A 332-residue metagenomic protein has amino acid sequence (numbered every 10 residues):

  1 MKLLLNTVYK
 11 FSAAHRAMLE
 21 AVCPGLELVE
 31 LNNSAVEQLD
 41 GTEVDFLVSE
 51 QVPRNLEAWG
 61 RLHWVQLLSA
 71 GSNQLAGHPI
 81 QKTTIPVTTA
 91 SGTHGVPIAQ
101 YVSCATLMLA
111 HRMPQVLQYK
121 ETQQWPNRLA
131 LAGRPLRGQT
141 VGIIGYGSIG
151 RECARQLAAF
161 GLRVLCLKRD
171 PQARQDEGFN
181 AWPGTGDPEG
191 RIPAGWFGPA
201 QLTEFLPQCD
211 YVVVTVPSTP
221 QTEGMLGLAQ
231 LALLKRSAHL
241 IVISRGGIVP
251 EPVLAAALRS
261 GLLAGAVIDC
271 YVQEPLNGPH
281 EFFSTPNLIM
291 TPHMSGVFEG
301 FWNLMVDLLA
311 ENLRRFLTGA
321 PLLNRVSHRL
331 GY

Functional and structural regions predicted by a protein language model:
M1-V44, L165, R169, Q175 (+1 more regions): N-terminal glycine-/charge-rich "phosphate-binding" loop or analogous flexible N-terminal tail
T42-E121, A130-R134: Phosphate/diphosphate ligand-binding glycine-rich loop within oxidoreductases
Q51, S69, V214-V216, S244 (+1 more regions): Glycine-rich, N-terminal phosphate-binding loop of Rossmann-like dinucleotide-binding domains
T84, R137-T140, S237: Phosphate-coordination loops involved in phosphoryl transfer and adenosine-cofactor binding
A99-Q118, L157-L162, D307-A320: Oxidoreductase and adenylate-handling cofactor-binding alpha/beta cores
L117-E152, G198: Glycine-rich NAD(P)-binding loop of Rossmann-like domains
P171-E281: Rossmann-like adenosine-cofactor binding region
S237-Y332: Rossmann-like dinucleotide-binding domain for NAD(H)/NADP(H)
